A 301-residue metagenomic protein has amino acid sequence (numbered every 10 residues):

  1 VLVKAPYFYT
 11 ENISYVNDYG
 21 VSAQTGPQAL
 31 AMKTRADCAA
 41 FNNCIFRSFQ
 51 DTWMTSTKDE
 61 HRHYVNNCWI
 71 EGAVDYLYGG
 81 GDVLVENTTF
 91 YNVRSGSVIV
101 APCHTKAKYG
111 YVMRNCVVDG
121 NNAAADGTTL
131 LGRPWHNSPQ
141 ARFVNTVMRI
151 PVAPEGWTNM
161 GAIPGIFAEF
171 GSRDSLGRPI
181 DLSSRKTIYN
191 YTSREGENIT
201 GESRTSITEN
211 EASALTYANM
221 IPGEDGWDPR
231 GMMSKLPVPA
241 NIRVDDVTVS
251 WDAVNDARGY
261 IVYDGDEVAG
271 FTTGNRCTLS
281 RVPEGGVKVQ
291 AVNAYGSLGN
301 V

Functional and structural regions predicted by a protein language model:
V1-T248, N255-I261, F271-V301: Sequence-level preference for short, compositionally simple segments enriched in small aliphatic or small polar residues
D264-D266: Short strand-turn-strand beta-turns centered on an Asx-Gly dipeptide
